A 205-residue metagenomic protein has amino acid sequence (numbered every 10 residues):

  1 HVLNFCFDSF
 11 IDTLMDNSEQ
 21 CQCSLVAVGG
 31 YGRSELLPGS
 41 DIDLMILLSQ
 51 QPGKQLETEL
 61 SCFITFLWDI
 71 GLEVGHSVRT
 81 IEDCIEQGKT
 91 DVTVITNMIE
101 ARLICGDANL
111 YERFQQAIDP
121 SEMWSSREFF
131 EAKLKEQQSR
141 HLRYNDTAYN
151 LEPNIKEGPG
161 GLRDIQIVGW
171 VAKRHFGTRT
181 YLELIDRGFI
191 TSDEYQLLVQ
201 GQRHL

Functional and structural regions predicted by a protein language model:
H1-L205: A nucleotide- and high-energy phosphate-metabolite-utilizing enzyme signature
